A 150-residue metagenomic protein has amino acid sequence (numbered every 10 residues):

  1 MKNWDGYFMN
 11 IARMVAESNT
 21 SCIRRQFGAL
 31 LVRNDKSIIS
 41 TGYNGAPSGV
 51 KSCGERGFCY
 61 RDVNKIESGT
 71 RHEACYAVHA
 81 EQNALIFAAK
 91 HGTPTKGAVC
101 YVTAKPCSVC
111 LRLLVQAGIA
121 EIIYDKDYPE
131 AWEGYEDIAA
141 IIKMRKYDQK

Functional and structural regions predicted by a protein language model:
M1-K150: Zinc-dependent deaminase catalytic domain
